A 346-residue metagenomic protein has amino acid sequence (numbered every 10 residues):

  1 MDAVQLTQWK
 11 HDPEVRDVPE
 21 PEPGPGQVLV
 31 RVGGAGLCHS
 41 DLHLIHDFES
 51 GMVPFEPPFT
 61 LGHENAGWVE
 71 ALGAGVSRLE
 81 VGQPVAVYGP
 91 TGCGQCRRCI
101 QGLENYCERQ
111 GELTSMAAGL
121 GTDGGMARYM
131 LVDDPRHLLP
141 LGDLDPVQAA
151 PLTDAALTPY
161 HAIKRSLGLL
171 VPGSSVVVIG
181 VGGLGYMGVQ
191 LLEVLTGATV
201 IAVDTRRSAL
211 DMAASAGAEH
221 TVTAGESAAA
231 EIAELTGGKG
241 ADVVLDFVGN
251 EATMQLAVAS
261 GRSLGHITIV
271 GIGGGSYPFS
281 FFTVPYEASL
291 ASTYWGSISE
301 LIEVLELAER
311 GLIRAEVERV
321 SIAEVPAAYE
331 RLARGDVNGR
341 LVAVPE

Functional and structural regions predicted by a protein language model:
D2, E14, R31, A66-W68 (+1 more regions): Residues located in well-ordered beta-strands
P21-A35, E49-I100, G142-L144: Glycine-rich beta-strand-centered segment in the early N-terminal region that forms part of a ligand/cofactor-binding
R31, Q255-A259, I298-E346: C-terminal hydrophobic helical "lid"/dimerization subdomain of Rossmann-like NAD(P)H-dependent oxidoreductases
P54, C93-I179: NAD(P)H dinucleotide-binding glycine-rich loop of Rossmann-like/cofactor-binding domains, especially the beta1-alpha1
H137, G142-E226, A230-E231: Mid-domain Rossmann-like dinucleotide-binding core that forms the NAD(H)/NADP(H) cofactor-binding site
L167-P172, V177, L195, D211-S289 (+1 more regions): Glycine-rich cofactor phosphate-binding loops and adjacent beta1-alpha1 units of small-molecule cofactor enzyme domains
V203-R206, F247, Y294: N-terminal Rossmann-fold cofactor-binding loop
H266-T268, P278-V317: Rossmann-fold dehydrogenase core element
